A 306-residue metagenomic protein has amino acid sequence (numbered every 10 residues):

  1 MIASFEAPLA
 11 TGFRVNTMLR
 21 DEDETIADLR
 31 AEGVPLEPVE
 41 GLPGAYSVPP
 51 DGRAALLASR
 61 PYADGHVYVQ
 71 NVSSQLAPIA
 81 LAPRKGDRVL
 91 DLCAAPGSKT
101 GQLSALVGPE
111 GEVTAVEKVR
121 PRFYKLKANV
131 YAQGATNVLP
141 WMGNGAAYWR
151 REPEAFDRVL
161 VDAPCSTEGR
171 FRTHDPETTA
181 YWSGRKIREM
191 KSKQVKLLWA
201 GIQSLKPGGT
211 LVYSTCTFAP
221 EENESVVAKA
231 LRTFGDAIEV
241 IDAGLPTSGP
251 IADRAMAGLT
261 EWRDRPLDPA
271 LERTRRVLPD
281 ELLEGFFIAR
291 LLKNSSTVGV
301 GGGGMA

Functional and structural regions predicted by a protein language model:
M1-A306: S-adenosylmethionine
